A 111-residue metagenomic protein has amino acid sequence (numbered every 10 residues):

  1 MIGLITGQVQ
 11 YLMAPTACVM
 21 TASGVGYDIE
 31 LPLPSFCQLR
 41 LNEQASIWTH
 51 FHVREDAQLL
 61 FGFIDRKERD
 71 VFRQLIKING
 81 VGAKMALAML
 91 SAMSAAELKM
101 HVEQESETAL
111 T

Functional and structural regions predicted by a protein language model:
M1-I5: Short coil-to-beta-strand transition motifs
T6, Q10-A109: Long, highly charged, low-complexity intrinsically disordered interaction regions that mediate electrostatic DNA/RNA
